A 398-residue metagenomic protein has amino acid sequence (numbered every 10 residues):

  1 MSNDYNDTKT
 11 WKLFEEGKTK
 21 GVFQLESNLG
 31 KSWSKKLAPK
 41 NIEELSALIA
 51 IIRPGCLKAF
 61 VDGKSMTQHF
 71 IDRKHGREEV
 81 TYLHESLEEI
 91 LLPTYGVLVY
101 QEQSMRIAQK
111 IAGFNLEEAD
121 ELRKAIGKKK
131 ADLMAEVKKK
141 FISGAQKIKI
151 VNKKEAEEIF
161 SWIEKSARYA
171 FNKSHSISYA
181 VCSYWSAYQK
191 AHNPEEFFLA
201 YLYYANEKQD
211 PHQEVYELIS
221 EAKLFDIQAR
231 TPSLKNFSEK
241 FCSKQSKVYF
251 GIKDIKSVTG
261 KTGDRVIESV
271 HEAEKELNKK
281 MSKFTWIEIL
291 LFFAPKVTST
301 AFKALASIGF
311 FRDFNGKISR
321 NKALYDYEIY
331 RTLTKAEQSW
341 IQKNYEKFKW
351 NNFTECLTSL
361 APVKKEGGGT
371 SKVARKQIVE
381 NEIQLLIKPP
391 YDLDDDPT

Functional and structural regions predicted by a protein language model:
M1-T398: Noncatalytic, beta-rich nucleic-acid-contacting surfaces in large DNA/RNA-processing enzymes
